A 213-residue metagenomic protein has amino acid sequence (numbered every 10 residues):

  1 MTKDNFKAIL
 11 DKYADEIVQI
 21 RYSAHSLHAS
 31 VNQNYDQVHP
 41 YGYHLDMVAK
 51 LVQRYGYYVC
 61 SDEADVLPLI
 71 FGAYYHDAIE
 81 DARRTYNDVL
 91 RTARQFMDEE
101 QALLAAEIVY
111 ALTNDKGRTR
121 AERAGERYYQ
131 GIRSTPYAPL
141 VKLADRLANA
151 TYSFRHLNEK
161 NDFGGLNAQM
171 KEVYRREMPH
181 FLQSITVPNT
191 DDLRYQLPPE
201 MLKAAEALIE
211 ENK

Functional and structural regions predicted by a protein language model:
M1-K213: Active-site helical microenvironments for divalent-metal-assisted chemistry
